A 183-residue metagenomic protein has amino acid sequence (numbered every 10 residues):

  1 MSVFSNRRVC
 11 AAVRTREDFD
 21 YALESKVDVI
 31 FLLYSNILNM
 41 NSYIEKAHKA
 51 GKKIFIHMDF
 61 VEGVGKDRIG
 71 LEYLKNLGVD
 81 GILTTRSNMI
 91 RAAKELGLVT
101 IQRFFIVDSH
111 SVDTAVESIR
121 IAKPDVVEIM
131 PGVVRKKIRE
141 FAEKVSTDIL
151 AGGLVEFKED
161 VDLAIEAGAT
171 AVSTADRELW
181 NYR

Functional and structural regions predicted by a protein language model:
M1-I56, E62-V64, K75-G78: Conserved N-terminal beta1-alpha1 strand-loop-helix module at the mouth
C10-R14, D28-I37, H57-V61, G78-S87 (+2 more regions): Catalytic beta/alpha-barrel core
A12-L23, K66-L71, H110-R120, F157-V161: Short, acidic/polar
E24-I30, N76-D80, E95-I101, R120-V126 (+2 more regions): Glycine-enriched alpha-helix->loop->beta-strand junction motifs that scaffold or abut catalytic
I30-L32, N88-M89, P131-K137, G153-R183: Glycine-rich phosphate-binding active-site loops on the catalytic face of alpha/beta enzymes
N41-F60, N76, R91-F104, V134-E156: Alpha-helix-loop-beta-strand connector modules within alpha/beta enzyme cores
K66-G70, L74-A92: Ordered, amphipathic secondary-structure segments that act as subunit-interaction surfaces in large macromolecular
T114-F141: Strongly charged, low-complexity linkers/loops
